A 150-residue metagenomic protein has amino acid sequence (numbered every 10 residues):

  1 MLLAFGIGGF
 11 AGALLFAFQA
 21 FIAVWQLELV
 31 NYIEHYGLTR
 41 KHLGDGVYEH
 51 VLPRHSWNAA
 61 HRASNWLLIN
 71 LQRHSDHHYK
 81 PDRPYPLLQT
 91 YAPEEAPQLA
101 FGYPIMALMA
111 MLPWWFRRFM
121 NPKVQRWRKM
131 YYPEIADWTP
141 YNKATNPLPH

Functional and structural regions predicted by a protein language model:
L2-L3, V47: N-proximal short alpha-helices
L3-L15: Helix-coil boundary and interhelical linker segments in multi-pass alpha-helical membrane proteins
F16, I22-H150: Cytosolic/stromal cytosol-facing helical appendages immediately following the last transmembrane segment
